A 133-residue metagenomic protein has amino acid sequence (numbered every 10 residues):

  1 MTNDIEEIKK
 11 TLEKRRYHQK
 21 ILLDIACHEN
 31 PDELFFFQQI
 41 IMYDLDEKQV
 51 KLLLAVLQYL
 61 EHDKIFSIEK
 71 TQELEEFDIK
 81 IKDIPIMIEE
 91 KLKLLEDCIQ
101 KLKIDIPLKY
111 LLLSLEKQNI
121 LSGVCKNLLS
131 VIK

Functional and structural regions predicted by a protein language model:
M1-L34: Long, leucine- and charge-enriched amphipathic alpha-helices that form heptad-repeat coiled-coil/leucine-zipper-like
K10, D24, Q38, A55 (+4 more regions): Charged/polar, solvent-exposed surface patches and flexible loops
I21, H28, F66, K70 (+3 more regions): Intrinsically disordered or highly flexible coil/loop and linker segments, enriched in small and charged/polar residues
C27-L94: Amphipathic alpha-helical interaction modules
D83-K133: Amphipathic alpha-helical binding modules
